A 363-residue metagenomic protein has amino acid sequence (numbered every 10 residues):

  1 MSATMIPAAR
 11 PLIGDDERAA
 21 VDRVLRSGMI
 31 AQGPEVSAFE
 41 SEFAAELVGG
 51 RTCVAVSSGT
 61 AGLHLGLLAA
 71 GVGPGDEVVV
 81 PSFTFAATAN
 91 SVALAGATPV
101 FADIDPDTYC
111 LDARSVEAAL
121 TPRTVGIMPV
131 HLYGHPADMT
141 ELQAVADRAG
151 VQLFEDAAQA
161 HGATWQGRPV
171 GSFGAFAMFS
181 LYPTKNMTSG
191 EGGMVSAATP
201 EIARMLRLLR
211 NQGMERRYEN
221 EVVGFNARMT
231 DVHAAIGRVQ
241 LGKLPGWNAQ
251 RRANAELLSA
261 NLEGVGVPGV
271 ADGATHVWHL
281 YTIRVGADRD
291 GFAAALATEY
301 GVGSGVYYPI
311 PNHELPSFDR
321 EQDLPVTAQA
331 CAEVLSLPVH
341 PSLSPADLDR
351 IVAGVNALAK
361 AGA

Functional and structural regions predicted by a protein language model:
M1-I30, P34, P338: N-terminal "arm"/small-domain region of PLP-dependent enzymes with the aminotransferase-like
M29-E77, S91-L94, F101-D103, R168: Phosphate-binding glycine-rich loop
V36-E42, G50-V54, R114, G126-V130 (+3 more regions): PLP-dependent aminotransferase class I/II
V54, V79, V100, Q152-F154 (+3 more regions): Structural detector of well-ordered beta-strand residues that form the stable sheet scaffold of enzyme domains
S58, I104, L132, P183 (+2 more regions): Short, conserved catalytic or interaction motifs in soluble domains
L68-A157, T164: PLP-dependent aminotransferase-like
E155-T188, R217-E221: Conserved active-site segment immediately N-terminal to the catalytic lysine that forms the internal aldimine
S172-L208, M214, D231-A234: Active-site PLP attachment segment
